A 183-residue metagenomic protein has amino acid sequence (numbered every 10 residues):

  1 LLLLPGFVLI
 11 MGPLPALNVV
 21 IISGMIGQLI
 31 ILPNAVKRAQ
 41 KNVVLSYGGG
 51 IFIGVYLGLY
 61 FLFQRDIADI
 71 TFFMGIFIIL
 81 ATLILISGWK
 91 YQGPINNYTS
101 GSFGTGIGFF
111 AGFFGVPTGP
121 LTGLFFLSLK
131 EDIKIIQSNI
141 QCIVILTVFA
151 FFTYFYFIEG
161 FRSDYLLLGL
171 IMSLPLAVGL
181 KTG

Functional and structural regions predicted by a protein language model:
L1-L45, S102-G108, T118-K181: Small-residue-rich hydrophobic segments that form or flank transmembrane alpha-helices in multi-pass membrane proteins
L9, L62-F63: Membrane-helix boundary and inter-helical linker elements of multi-pass secondary transporters
G24, I51-V55, I78-A81, V144 (+1 more regions): Residue-level recognition of pore/gate-forming positions within transmembrane alpha-helices of multi-pass
L29-R38, Q64-I67, F73-Y98: Transmembrane helix exit motif
I31, G58-L62, T82-L85, A111 (+1 more regions): Structural signal for membrane-spanning alpha-helices in multi-pass inner-membrane proteins, emphasizing helix cores
I53-L57, F61, V178, T182: Hydrophobic side-chain positions within alpha-helical transmembrane segments of multi-pass secondary transporters
G93-Y98, F113-L124: Membrane-proximal helix-loop-helix units in multi-pass membrane proteins
